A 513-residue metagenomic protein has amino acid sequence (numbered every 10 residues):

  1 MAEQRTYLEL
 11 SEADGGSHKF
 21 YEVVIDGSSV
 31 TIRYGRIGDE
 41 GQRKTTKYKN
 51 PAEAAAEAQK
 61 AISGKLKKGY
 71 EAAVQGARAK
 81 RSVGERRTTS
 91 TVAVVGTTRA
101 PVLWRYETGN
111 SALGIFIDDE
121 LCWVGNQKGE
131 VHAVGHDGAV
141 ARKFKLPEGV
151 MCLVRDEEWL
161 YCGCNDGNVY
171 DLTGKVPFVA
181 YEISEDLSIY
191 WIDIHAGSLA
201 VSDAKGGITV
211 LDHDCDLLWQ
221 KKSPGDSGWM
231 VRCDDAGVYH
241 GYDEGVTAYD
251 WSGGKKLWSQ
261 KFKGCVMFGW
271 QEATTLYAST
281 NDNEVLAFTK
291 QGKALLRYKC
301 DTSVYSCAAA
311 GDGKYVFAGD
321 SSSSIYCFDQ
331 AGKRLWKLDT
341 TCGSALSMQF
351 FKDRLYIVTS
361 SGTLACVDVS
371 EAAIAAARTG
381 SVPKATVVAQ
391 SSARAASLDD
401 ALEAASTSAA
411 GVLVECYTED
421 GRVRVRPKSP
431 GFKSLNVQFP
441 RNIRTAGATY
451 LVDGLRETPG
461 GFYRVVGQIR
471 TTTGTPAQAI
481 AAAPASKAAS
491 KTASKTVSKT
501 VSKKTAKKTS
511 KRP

Functional and structural regions predicted by a protein language model:
T89-N110: A short helix->beta-strand "capping" segment at the edge of beta-propeller domains
P101-E107, A139-F144, V176-I183, D216-K222 (+3 more regions): A short beta-strand motif characteristic of beta-propeller blades
W104-G129: Beta-strand-rich domains and repeat architectures in extracellular enzymes and scaffolds, especially beta-propellers
N110-F116, E148-E157, L187-I194, D226-D234 (+3 more regions): Repeated scaffold domains used in trafficking and secretory/extracellular systems, primarily beta-propellers
C342-V388: Blade-level signature of beta-propeller repeat domains, shared across WD40, Kelch, NHL, RCC1 and BNR/Asp-box propellers
D399-G421: Structural detector for short beta-strands of small beta-barrel domains
V414-C416, T445-I469: Flexible glycine-rich surface loops and low-complexity tracts that mediate binding to linear polymers
S429-T445: Beta-strand/loop nucleic-acid-binding surfaces
